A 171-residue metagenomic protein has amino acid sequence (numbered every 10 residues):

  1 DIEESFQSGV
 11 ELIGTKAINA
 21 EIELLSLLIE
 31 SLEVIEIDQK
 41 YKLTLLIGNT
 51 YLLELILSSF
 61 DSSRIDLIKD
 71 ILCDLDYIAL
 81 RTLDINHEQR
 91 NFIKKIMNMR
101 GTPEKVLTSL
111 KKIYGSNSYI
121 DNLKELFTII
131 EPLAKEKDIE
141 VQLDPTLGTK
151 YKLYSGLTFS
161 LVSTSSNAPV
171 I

Functional and structural regions predicted by a protein language model:
D1-Q39, Y51, L83-I171: Positively charged, Gly/Ser-enriched RNA/tRNA-binding surfaces
Q39-L43, R64, D76, K137-I139: Generic structural motif recognizing short loop/turn segments at the entrances and edges of beta-strands
Y41-T44, L57-S58, D66-D70, R81-D84 (+1 more regions): A short, ordered amphipathic alpha-helix with a cationic face
T44-I47, Q142: Short glycine-rich phosphate-binding loop at a beta-alpha junction
I47-F60, D76-T82: Short, conserved secondary-structure transition motifs
S62-E88, S163-S166: Acidic, His- and aromatic-enriched active-site or binding-groove loops in soluble protein domains that engage sugars
